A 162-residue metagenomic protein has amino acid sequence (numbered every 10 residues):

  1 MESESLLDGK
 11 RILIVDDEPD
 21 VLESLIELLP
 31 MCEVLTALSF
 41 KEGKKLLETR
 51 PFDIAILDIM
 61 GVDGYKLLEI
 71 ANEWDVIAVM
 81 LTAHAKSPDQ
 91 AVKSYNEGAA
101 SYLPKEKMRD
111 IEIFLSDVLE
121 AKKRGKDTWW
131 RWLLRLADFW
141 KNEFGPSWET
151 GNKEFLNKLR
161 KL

Functional and structural regions predicted by a protein language model:
E2-D20, L25-I26: Conserved acidic segment of CheY-like receiver
P19, L35-I54, V62: Acidic, metal-coordinating helix/loop segments flanking the phosphotransfer/catalytic sites of two-component signaling
L22-E23, E27, F40-E42, M60 (+1 more regions): N-terminal regulatory/sensing modules of transcriptional regulators
S24-L29, L46, I70, K93: Alpha-helical interaction/dimerization surfaces of two-component signaling modules
E33-L35, I77, S101: Conserved beta-strand segments of alpha/beta enzyme cores
I56, M60, L68-A71, D75-P88: A short, hydrophobic beta-strand element within the central beta-sheet of small alpha/beta folds
K66, E73, A85-P104, R109-I113: Alpha4 helix (beta4-alpha4-beta5 surface) of REC/receiver domains from two-component response regulators
E120-L162: C-terminal output/effector regions of signal-responsive regulators
